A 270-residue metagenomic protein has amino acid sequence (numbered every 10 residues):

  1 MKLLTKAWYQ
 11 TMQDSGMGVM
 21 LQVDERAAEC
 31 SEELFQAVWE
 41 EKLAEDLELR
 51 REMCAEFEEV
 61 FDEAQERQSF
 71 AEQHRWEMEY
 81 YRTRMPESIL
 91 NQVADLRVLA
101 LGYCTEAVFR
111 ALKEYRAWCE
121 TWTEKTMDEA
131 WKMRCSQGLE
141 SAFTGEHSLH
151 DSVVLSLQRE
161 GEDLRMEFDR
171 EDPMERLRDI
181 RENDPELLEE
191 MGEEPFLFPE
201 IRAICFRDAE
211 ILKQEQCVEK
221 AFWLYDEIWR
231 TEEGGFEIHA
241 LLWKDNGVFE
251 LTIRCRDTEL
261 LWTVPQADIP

Functional and structural regions predicted by a protein language model:
M1-P270: Surface-exposed, interaction-prone regions used to assemble/regulate multi-protein complexes
